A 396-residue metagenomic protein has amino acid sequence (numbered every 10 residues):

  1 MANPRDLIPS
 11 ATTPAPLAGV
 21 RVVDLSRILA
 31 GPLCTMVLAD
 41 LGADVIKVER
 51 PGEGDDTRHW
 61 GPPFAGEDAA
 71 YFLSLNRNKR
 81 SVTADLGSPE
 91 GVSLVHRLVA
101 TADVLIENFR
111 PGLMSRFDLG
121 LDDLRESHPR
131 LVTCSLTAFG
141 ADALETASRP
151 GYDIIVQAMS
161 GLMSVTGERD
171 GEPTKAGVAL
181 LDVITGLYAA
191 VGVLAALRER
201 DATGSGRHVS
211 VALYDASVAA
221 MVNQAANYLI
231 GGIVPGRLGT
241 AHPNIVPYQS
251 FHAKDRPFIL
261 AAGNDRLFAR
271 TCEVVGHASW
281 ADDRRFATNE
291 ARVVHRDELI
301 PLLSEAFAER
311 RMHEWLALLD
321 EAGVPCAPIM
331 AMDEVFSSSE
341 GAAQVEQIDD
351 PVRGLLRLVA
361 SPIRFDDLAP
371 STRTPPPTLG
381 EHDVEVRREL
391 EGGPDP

Functional and structural regions predicted by a protein language model:
M1-G192, A196-A202, T378, H382-P396: N-terminal helix-loop segment corresponding to the beta1-alpha1 unit of nucleotide/adenylate-binding folds
M1-G52, N108, S127, V132-C134 (+1 more regions): Acyl-CoA thioester-binding alpha/beta core of soluble enzymes
V45, V82, V209-V211, C326: Generic structural signal for residues in well-ordered beta-strands
A70, S217-A219: Substrate-binding strand-loop-helix patch in Rossmann-like NAD(P)-dependent oxidoreductase/epimerase domains
K79, D153, D182, G204 (+4 more regions): Residue-level detector of functionally special positions within alpha-helical transmembrane segments of multi-pass
D85, G167, S210-A212, A261-A262 (+1 more regions): Short linear motifs in exposed loops
A141-D142, D170-V178, D201-S217, G236-P243 (+1 more regions): Conserved Rossmann-fold dehydrogenase catalytic segment
I154, Y188, V209-S217, G263: NAD(P)-dependent dehydrogenases' Rossmann-like dinucleotide-binding region
